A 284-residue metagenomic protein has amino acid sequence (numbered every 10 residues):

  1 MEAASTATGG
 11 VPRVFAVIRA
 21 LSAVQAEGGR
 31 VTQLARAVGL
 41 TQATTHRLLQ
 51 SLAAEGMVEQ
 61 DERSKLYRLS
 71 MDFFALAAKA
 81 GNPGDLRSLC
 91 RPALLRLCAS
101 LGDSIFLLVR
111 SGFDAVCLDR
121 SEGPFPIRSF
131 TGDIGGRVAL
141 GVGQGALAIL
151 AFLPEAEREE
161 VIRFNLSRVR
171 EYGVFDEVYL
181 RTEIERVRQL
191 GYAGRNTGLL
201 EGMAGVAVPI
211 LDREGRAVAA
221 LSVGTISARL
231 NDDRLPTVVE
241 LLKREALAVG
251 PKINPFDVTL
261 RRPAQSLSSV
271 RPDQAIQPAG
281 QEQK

Functional and structural regions predicted by a protein language model:
M1-G84, P251-P255, E282: N-terminal helix-turn-helix
T8-V11, V31, L66, S70 (+8 more regions): Short, structured helix-loop boundary elements
A20, A37, S88-S100, F106 (+4 more regions): Amphipathic alpha-helical regulatory segments at dimerization interfaces that relay allosteric signals between sensory
A26, A37, E214-S222, I226-K284: C-terminal effector-binding regulatory domain of bacterial HTH transcription factors
S64-F164: Amphipathic alpha-helical effector-binding/dimerization core of metabolite-sensing transcriptional regulators
P126-L199, S268, Q274: Short, solvent-exposed recognition segments
F175-A246: Extended hydrophobic
